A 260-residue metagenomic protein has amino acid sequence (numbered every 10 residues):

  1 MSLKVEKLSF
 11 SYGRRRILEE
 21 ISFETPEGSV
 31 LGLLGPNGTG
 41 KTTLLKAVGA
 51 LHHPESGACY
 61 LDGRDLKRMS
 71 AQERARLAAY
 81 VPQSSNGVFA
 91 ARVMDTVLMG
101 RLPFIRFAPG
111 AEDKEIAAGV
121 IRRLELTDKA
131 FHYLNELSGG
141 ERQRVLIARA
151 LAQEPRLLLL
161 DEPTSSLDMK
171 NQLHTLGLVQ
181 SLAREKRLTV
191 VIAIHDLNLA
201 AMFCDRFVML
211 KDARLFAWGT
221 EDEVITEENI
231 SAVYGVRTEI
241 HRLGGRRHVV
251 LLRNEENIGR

Functional and structural regions predicted by a protein language model:
L34-P36: The feature captures the beta-strand-to-loop junction immediately N-terminal to the Walker
G49: Helix-to-loop junction immediately C-terminal to a conserved catalytic motif
G57-D65, R74: Conserved ABC transporter NBD signature motif
Y133-L137, E141: Conserved ABC ATPase signature
A152-R156: A short, proline-enriched helix->beta-strand linker immediately N-terminal to the Walker B motif in ABC-type P-loop
L158-E162: Catalytic Walker B motif of ABC-type/P-loop ATPase nucleotide-binding domains
V233-R260: ABC ATPase nucleotide-binding domains
